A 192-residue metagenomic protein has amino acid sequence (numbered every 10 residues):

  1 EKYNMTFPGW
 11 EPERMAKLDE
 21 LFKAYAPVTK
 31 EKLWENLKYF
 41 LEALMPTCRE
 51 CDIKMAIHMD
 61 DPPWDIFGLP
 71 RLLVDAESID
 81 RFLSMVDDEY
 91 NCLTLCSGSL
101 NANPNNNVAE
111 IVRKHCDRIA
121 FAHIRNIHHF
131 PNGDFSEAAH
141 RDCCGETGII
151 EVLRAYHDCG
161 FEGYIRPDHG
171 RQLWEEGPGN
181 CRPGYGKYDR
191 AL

Functional and structural regions predicted by a protein language model:
E1-M5: Beta-rich, aromatic/charged-enriched effector core domains that present basic-aromatic interfaces for binding
F7-A26, K38-E50, K54, W64-L192: Histidine-acidic metal/acid-base catalytic patches
P27-E35: Flexible, glycine/proline-enriched loop segments at strand-loop-helix junctions that form or flank small-ligand binding
D61: Helix-loop segments that flank and shape redox-cofactor active sites
